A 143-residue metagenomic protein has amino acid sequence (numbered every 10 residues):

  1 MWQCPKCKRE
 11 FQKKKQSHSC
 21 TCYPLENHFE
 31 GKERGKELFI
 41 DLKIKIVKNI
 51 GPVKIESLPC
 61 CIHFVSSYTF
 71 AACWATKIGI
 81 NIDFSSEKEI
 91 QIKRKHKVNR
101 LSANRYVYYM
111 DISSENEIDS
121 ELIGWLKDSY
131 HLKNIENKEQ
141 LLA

Functional and structural regions predicted by a protein language model:
C4-C7, H18: Short cysteine-rich clusters marking metal-coordination/redox-active sites
E10: Cys/His-rich metal-chelating microdomains
K13-Y23: Cysteine-rich micro-motifs
C22, T69, L126: Non-heme Fe(II) oxygenase metal-center motifs and adjacent flexible, charged/small-residue loops
P24-R34, V107-E115: Short histidine-centered catalytic/ligand-binding loop motif
E33-P52: Amphipathic alpha-helical segments
V53-Y109: Short, conserved beta-strand/beta-arch hydrophobic-aromatic motifs that form part of recognition grooves or interface
N104-A143: Well-ordered alpha/beta subsegment
